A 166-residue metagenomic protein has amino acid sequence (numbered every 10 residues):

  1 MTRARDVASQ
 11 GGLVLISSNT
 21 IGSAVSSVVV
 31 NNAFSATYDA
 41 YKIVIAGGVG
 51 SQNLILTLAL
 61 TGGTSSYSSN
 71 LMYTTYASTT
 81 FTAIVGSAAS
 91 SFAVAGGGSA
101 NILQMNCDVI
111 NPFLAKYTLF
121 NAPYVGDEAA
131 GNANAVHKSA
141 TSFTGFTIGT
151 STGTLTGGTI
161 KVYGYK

Functional and structural regions predicted by a protein language model:
R3-K166: Surface-exposed molecular-recognition determinants
